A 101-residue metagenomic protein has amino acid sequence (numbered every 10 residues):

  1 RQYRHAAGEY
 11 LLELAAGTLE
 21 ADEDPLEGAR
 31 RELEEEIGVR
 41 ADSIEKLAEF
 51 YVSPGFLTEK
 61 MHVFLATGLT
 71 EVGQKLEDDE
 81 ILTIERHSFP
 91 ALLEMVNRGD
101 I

Functional and structural regions predicted by a protein language model:
R1-R31, E35, A48, L69 (+1 more regions): Conserved Nudix-box catalytic region and its N-terminal flanking loop in Nudix hydrolases and closely related
A6-Y10, K46, F50, P54-L57 (+3 more regions): Nudix hydrolase/Nudix homology domain
G38-V39, I101: Helix N-cap/coil-helix junction residues
A41-I44: Short acidic capping loops at alpha-helix termini that bridge into adjacent secondary structure
